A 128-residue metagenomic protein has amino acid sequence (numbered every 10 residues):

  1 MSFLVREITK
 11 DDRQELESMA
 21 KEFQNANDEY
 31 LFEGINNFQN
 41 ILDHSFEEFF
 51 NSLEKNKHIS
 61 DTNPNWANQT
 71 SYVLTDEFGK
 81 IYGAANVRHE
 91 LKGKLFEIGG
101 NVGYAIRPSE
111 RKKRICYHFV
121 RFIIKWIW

Functional and structural regions predicted by a protein language model:
M1-N101: GNAT-family acyltransferases
Q24-D28, E110, W128: Secondary-structure transition/hinge residues
K92, P108-S109: A short, structure-level motif marking secondary-structure boundaries and short turns
G103-I106, K112-I127: Conserved acetyl-CoA-binding loop-helix of GNAT-fold acetyltransferases
